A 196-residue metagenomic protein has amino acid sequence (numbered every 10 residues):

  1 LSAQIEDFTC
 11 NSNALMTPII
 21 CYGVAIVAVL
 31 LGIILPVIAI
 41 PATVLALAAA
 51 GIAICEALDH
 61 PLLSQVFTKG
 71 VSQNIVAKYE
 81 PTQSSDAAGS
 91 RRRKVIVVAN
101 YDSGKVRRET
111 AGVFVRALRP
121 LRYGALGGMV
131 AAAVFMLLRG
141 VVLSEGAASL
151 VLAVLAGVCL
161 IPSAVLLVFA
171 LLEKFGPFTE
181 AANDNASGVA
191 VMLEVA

Functional and structural regions predicted by a protein language model:
L1-A196: Secretory-pathway/membrane protein signature
